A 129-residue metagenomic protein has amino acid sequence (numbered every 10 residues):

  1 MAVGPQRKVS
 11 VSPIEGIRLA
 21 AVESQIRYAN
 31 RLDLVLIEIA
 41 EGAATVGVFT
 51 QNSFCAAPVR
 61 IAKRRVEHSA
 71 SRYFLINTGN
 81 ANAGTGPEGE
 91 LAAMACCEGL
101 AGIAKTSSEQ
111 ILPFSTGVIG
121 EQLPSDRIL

Functional and structural regions predicted by a protein language model:
M1-T50: N-terminal amphipathic/basic leader segments beginning at the initiator methionine
N30-D33, C55-A56, H68-Y73, T106-Q110: Short coil/turn connectors at secondary-structure junctions
I37-A70: Active-site-flanking structural segment that lines cofactor/substrate pockets
I37-E38, L75-N77, P113-S115: Short beta-strand segments
E41, R64, G79-A81, T116-V118: Short, ordered loop/turn segments at secondary-structure junctions
V48, G86-G89, Q122-R127: Short acidic, glycine/serine/threonine-rich loops at helix termini
L75-K105: Alpha-helical support elements that line or immediately flank enzyme active sites and cofactor-binding pockets
M94-A95, G99-L129: Glycine-rich, mobile lid/loop segments that gate access to catalytic sites or pores
